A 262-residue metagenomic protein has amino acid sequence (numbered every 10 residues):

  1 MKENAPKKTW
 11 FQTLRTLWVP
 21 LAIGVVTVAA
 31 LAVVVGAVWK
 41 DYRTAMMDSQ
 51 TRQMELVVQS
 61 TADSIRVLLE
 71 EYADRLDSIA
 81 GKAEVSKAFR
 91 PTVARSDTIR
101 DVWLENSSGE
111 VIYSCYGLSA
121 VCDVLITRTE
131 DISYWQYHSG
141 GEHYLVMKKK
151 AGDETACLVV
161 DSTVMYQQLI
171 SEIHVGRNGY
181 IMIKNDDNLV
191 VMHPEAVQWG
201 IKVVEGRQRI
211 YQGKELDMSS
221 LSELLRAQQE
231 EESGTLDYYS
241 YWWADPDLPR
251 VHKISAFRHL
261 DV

Functional and structural regions predicted by a protein language model:
M1-T13, V34, S49, Q53 (+8 more regions): N-terminal sensory and localization modules of signal-transduction and trafficking proteins
W10-S86, A94-R100: Juxtamembrane extracytoplasmic/periplasmic/luminal helical "stalk" adjacent to the first N-terminal
W10-T13, R43-M46, M165-I173, V262: Membrane-interface helix-start motif
W18-A22, V33, A37, S49-M54 (+8 more regions): Non-catalytic interaction/Regulatory regions outside core domains
D77, D101-W103, Y180-M182: Conserved beta-strand cores of small sensory beta-sandwich domains that regulate signal transduction, primarily PAS/PAC
E84-T98, A156-Y211: Solvent-exposed, extracytoplasmic
S96-E172, P246: Extracytoplasmic/periplasmic ligand-binding sensor regions of membrane-associated signaling proteins
H143, K149-E154, Q212-V262: Extracellular/periplasmic juxtamembrane segments that couple receptor/chemosensory ectodomains to their
